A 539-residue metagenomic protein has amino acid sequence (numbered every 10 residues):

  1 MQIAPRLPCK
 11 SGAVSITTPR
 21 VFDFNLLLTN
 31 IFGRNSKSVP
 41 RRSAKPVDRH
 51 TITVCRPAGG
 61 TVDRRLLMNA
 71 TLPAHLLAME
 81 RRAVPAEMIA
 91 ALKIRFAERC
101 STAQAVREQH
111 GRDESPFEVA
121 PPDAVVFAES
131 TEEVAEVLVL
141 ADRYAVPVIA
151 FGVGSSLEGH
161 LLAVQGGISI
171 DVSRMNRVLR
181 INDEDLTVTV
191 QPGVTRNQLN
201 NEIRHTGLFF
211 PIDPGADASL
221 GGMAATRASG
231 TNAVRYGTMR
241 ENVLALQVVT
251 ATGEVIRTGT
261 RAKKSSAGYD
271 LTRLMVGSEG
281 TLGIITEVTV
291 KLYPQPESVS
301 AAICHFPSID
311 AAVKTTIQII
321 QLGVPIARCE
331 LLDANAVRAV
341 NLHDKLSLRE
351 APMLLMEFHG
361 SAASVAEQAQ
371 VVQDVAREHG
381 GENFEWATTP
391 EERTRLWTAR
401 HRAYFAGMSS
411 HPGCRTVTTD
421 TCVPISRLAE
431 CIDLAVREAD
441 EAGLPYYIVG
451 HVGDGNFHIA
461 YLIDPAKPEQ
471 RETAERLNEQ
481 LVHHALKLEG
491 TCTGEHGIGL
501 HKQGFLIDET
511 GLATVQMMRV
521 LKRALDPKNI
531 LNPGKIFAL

Functional and structural regions predicted by a protein language model:
M1, V14-I16, L27, H50-T51: Intrinsic low-complexity, disordered N-terminal segments enriched in polar/charged/small residues
S11-S15, G33: Intrinsically disordered, low-complexity segments enriched in small polar residues
D23-N25, N30, N35, D48-H50 (+1 more regions): Intrinsic-disorder-associated, low-complexity terminal segments enriched in Asp/Asn/His/Tyr and depleted of Lys/Arg
D63, L67-V139, S155-L186, A336-D344 (+2 more regions): N-terminal flexible segment immediately upstream of the FAD-binding catalytic core in FAD-dependent oxidoreductases
S101-R112, Y293-P294, S300, H305-Q480 (+2 more regions): C-terminal substrate-recognition/cap domain of FAD-linked oxidoreductases
R177-E330, L531: FAD-binding subdomain of flavoenzyme oxidoreductases
E254, Q503-L539: Activity-critical C-terminal alpha-helical subdomain
